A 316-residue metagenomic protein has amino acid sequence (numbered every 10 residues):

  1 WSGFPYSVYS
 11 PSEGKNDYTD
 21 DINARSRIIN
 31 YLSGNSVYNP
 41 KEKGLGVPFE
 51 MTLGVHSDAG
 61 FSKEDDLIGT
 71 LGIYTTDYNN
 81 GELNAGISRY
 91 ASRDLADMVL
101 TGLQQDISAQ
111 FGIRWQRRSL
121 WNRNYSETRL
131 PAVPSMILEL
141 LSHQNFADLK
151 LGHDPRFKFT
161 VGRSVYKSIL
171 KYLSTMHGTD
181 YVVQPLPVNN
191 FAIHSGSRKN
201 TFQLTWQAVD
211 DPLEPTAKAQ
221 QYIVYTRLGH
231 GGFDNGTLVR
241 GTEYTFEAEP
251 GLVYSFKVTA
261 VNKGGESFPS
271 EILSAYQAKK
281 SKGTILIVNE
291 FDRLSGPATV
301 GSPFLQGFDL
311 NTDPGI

Functional and structural regions predicted by a protein language model:
W1-I68: Catalytic-core regions of hydrolytic enzymes
S36, T52, S57-G81, Q110-T179: Active-site-adjacent mobile loop/cap segments within catalytic or ligand-binding domains
S88-W121: Active-site-adjacent substrate-binding region of metalloamidase/peptidase-like peptide-processing proteins
K171-T216, P250, G264-G283: Pro/Thr/Ser/Gly-rich low-complexity, intrinsically disordered linker/stalk tracts
Q220-V224: Short beta-strand elements bearing conserved aromatic residues within extracellular beta-rich modules
D234-G241: Short beta-strand segments within Ig-like beta-sandwich modules, predominantly Fibronectin type-III
T245-E266: Beta-strand-rich modules
S274-I316: Aromatic-Pro/Gly-enriched surface loop or interdomain linker that acts as a lid/target-recognition segment
